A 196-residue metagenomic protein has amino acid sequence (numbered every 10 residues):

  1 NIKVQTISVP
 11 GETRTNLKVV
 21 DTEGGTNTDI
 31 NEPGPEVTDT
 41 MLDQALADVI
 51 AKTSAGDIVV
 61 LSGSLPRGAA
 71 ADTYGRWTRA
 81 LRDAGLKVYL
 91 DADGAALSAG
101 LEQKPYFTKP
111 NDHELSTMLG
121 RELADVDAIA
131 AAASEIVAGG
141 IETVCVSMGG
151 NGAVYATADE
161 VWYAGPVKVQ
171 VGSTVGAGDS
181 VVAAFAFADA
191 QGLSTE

Functional and structural regions predicted by a protein language model:
N1-I58: Conserved N-terminal subdomain of the carbohydrate kinase-like
N1-I7, P105-S116, Y163-K168: Short hydrophobic/aromatic-enriched beta-strand-loop microsegments
K3, K87, Y106, E142 (+1 more regions): Residue-level detector of anion-binding/catalytic polar loops
E12, P33-P35, S64-R67, E114 (+1 more regions): Short glycine-rich anion-binding loops that position phosphate/pyrophosphate groups of nucleotides and phosphorylated
T40, T117-L123, V171-V175: Short, charged, surface-exposed secondary-structure boundary motifs
I58-I129: Conserved beta-alpha-beta core of the PfkB/ribokinase-like small-molecule kinase fold
A80, S98, V126-E196: Conserved phosphate-binding/catalytic region of the ribokinase-like
